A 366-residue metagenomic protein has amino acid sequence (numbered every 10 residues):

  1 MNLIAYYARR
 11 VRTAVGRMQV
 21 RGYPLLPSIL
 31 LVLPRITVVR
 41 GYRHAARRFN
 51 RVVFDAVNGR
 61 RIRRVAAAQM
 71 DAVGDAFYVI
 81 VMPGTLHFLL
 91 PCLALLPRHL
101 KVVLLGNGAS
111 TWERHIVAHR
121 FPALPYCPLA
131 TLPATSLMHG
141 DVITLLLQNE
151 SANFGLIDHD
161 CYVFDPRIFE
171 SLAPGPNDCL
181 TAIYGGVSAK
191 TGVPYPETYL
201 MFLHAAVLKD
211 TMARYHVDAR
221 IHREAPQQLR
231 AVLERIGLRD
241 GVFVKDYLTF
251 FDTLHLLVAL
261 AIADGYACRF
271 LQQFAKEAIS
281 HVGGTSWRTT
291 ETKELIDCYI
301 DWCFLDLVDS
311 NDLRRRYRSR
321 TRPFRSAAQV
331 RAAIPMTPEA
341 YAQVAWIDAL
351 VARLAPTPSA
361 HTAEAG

Functional and structural regions predicted by a protein language model:
M1-A68, R318-G366: Membrane-proximal basic amphipathic "stem/tether" segments
A76-T85, L105: A conserved hydrophobic helix/loop-capping motif in glycosyltransferases and polysaccharide synthases
M82-R98: Short, well-formed alpha-helical segments that are part of the catalytic scaffolds of diverse glycosyltransferases
G108-E150: Active-site-proximal specificity loops/subdomain of glycosyltransferases
S151-Y162: Short beta-strand-to-loop acidic/aromatic patch adjacent to the donor-nucleotide binding site
F164-Y247: Conserved catalytic core of nucleotide-sugar-dependent glycosyltransferases
K209-L307: Catalytic core and acceptor-binding pocket of nucleotide-sugar-dependent glycosyltransferases
R269-P358: Low-complexity intrinsically disordered segments
